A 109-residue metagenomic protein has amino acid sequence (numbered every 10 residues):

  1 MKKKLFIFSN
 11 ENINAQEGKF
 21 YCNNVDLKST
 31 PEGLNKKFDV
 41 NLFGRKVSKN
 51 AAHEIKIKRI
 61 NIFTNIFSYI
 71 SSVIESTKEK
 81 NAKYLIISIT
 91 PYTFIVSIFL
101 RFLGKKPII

Functional and structural regions predicted by a protein language model:
M1-K49: N-terminal subdomain of nucleotide-sugar transferases
Q16-G18, I60, K83-Y84: Short, contiguous strand/loop micro-motifs
G18, H53, I95-I98: A short acidic (Asp/Glu
D26-L27, Y69, Y92-T93: Amphipathic coiled-coil/heptad-repeat helices and related helical stalk/stem segments that mediate oligomerization
E32-G33, S76, F99: Alpha-helical scaffold elements within enzyme catalytic domains, especially in hydrolases
V47-S71, E75, I86-I87: A short, charged, and often flexible helix/loop element on the N-terminal side of the glycosyltransferase catalytic
T77-A82: Glycine-rich phosphate-binding loop signature in dinucleotide/nucleotide-binding domains
Y84-K105, I109: An aromatic- and histidine-rich active-site surface loop
